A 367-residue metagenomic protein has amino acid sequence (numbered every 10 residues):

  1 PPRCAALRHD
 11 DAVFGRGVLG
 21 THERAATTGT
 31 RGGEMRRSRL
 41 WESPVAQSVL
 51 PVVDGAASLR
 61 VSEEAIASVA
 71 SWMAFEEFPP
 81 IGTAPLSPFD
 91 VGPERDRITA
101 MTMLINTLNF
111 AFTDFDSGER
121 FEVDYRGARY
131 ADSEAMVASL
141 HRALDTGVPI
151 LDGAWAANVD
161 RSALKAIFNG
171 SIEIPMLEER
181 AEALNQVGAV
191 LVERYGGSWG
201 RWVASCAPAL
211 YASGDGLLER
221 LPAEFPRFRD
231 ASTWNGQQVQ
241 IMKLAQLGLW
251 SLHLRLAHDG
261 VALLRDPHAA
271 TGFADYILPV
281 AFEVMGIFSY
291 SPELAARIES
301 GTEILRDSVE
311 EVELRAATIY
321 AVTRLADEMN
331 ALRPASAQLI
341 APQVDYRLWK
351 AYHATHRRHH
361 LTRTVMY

Functional and structural regions predicted by a protein language model:
L7, E23, T30-G32: Serine/threonine-rich, low-complexity intrinsically disordered segments
R8-A12, G20: A cross-taxon signal for low-complexity, glycine/charged-rich
V18, R24-T27: Low-complexity intrinsically disordered segments
G29-M242, S289-A296, Y352-Y367: Phosphate/adenylate-binding glycine loop and adjacent helical scaffold
A245-L249: Amphipathic alpha-helical elements of HEAT/ARM-like alpha-solenoid repeat scaffolds that form extended
W250-M366: Accessory, usually C-terminal, subdomains that scaffold auxiliary metal cofactors
